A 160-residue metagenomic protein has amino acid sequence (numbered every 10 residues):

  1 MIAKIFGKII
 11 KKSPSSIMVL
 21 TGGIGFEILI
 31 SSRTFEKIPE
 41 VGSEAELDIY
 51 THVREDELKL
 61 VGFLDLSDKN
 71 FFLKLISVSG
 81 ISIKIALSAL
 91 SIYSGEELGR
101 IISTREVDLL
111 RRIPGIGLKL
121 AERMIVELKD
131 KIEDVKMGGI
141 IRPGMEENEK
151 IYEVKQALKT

Functional and structural regions predicted by a protein language model:
M1-S77: Structure-specific DNA junction-binding interface
I10, Y50, I76, S91-S94 (+5 more regions): Signal for well-folded cores of large energy- and translation-related assemblies
L58-F63, I83-I102, R123-M137: Amphipathic, charged-and-aliphatic alpha-helical interface segments that function as noncatalytic docking
N70-K74, I85, E106-L109, K150-A157: A general alpha-helix detector
R111-G115: Amphipathic, coiled-coil-like alpha-helical scaffolding segments used for oligomerization/assembly
M124-T160: Strongly charged, low-complexity linkers/loops
